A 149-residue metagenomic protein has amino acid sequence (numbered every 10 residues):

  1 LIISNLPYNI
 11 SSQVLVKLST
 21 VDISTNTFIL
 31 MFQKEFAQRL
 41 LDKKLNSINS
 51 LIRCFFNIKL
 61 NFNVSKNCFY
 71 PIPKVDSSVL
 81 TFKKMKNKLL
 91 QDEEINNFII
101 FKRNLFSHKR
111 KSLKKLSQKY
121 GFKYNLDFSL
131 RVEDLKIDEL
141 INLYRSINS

Functional and structural regions predicted by a protein language model:
L1-I3, I10-N148: Class I S-adenosyl-L-methionine
